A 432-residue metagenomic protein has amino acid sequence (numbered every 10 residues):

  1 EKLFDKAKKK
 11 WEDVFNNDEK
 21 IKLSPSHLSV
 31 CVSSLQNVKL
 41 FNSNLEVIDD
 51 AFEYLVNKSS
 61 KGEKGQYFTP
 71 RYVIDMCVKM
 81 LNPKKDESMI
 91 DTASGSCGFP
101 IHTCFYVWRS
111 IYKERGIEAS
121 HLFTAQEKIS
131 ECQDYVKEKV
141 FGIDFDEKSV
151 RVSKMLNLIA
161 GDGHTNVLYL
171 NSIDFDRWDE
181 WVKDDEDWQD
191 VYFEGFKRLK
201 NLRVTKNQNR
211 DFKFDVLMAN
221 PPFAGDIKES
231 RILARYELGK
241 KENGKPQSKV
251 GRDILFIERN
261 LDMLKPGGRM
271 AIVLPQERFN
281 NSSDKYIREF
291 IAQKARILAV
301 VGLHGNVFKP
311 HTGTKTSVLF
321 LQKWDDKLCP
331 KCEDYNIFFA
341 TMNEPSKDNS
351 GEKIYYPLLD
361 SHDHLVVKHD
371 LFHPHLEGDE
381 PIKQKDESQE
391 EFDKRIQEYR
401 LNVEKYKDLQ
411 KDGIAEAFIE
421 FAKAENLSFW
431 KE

Functional and structural regions predicted by a protein language model:
E1-K58: Long recognition/docking surfaces used for binding and targeting
L40-N44, Y112, P222-S230: Proline-centered turn/helix-capping motifs that create local helix->coil transitions or kinks
F41, E63-Y67, K245-V250: Short acidic-aromatic active-site loops that bind/stabilize oxyanions
F41, M76, M80-P83, M263-P266: Membrane-interface junctions
S43, K84, L303: Residue-level signal for short amphipathic helical patches enriched in basic/charged and nearby hydrophobic residues
E46-F68, K79-N82: S-adenosyl-L-methionine
Q66-R198, D211-F212, V216, A224 (+3 more regions): Conserved S-adenosyl-L-methionine
F175, W181-D184, W188-E432: A conserved structural/catalytic subdomain of Rossmann-like adenosyl-cofactor enzymes
